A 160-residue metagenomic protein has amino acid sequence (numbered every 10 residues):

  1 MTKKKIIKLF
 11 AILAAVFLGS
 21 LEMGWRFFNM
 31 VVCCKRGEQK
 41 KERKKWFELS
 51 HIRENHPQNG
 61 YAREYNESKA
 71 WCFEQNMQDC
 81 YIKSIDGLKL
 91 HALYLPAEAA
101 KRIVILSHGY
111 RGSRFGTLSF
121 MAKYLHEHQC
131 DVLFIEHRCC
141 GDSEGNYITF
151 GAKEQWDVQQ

Functional and structural regions predicted by a protein language model:
M1-L13: Membrane-penetrating hydrophobic segments
F10-I82: An N-terminal hydrophobic leader/cap segment in hydrolases
D79-Y81, I85-P96: A short loop-to-beta-strand scaffold at the N-terminal edge of the catalytic core in hydrolase folds
K101-G109: Short beta-strand element of the alpha/beta-hydrolase
Y110-Y124, H137: The serine-hydrolase catalytic nucleophile loop
G116-L118, S143-N146: Conserved catalytic-core motifs of eukaryotic protein kinase domains, centered on the activation segment
Y124-E144: Conserved alpha/beta-hydrolase
I148-Q160: Alpha/beta-hydrolase active-site loop
